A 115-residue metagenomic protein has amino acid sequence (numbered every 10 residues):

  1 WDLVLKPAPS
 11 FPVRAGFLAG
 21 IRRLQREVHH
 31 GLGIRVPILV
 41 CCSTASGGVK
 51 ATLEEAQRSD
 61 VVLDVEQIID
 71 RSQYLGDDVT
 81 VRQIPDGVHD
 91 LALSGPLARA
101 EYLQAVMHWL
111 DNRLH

Functional and structural regions predicted by a protein language model:
W1-S59: Alpha/beta-hydrolase
L5-P9, G16, V28, I69-S72 (+2 more regions): Short, flexible coil/linker segments at or flanking structured domains
G16-A19, R23, E66, Q104 (+1 more regions): Short, contiguous clusters of charged residues that form electrostatic/catalytic patches at enzyme active sites, used
L39, T44-Q83, G87: Conserved loop-alpha-helix segment in the C-terminal half of the alpha/beta-hydrolase fold that carries the catalytic
I69, L75-H115: Catalytic active-site module of serine/aspartate enzymes centered on a nucleophile-bearing elbow/loop
